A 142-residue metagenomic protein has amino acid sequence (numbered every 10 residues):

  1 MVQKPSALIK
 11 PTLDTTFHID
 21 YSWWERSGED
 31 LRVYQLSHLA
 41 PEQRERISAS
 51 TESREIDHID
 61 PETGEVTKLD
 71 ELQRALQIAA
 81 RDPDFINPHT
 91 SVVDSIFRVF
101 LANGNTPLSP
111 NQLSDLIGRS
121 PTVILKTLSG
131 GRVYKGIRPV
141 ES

Functional and structural regions predicted by a protein language model:
M1-E52: DNA-contacting interfaces and partner/effector-binding or oligomerization modules in DNA-centric proteins
P41-N105: Short basic alpha-helical hairpin corresponding to helix-turn-helix/winged-helix-like nucleic-acid-binding
V99-N103, I117, G131: Generic structural signal for hydrophobic core residues of well-folded globular domains
S109-I117: A short acidic, leucine-rich amphipathic alpha-helix
L116-T127: Short, basic interhelical loop/turn and adjoining N-cap of the next helix at nucleic-acid- or acidic-partner-contacting
T127-V133: Alpha-helical DNA-recognition elements
K135-S142: Short Lys/Arg-enriched helix C-cap and helix-to-coil transition segments that create basic nucleic-acid-contact patches
